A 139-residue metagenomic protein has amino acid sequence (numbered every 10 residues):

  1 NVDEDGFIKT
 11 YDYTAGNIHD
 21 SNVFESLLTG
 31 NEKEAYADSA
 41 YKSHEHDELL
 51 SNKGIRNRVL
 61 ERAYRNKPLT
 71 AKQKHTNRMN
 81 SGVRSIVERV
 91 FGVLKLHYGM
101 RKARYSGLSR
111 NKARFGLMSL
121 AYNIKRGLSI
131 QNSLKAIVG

Functional and structural regions predicted by a protein language model:
N1-G139: Anion-binding and metal-coordination hotspots
